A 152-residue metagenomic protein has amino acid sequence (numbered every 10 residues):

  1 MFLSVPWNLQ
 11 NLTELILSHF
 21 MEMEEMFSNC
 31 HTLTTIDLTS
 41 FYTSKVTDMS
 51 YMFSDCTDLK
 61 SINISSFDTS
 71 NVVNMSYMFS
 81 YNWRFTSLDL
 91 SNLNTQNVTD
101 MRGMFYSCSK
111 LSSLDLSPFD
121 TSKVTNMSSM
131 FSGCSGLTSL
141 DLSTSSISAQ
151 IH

Functional and structural regions predicted by a protein language model:
M1-H152: Negatively charged
